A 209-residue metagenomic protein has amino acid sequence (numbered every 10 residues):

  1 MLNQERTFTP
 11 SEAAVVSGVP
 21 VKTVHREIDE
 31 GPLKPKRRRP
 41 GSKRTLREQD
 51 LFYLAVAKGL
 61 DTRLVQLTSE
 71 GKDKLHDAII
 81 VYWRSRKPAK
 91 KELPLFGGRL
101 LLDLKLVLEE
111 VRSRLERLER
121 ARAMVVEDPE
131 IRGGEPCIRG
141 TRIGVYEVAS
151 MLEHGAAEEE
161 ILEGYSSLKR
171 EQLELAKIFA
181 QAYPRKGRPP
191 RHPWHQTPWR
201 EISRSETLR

Functional and structural regions predicted by a protein language model:
M1-E5, K58-P129, G133-R139, I143 (+4 more regions): Basic Lys/Arg-rich amphipathic helical interaction modules
L2-T23: Polyanion-binding surface elements
T7, V21, E30-K36, K43: Helix-turn-helix-like N-terminal two-helix hairpins of bacterial/phage DNA-binding regulators
T23, F52, G144-E147: Pre-recognition alpha-helix immediately N-terminal to the DNA-recognition helix within helix-turn-helix or winged-helix
V24-H25, L173: Helix-turn-helix DNA-binding helix
E27-D29, D50, L152, K177: DNA major-groove recognition helix of helix-turn-helix
K34-G59: Short helix-start
